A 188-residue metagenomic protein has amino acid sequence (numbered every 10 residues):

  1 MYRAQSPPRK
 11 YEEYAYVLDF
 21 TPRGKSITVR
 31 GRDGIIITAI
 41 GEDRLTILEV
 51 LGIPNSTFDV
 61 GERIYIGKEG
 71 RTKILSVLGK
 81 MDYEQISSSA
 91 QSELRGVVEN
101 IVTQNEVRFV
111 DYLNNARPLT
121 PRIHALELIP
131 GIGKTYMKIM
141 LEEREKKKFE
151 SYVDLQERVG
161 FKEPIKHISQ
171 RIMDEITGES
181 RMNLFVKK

Functional and structural regions predicted by a protein language model:
M1-T103: Structure-specific DNA junction-binding interface
N100-L128, E142-K188: C-terminal extensions
G133-K134: Small-residue hinge/turn detector
M137-M140: Conserved hydrophobic/aromatic packing and binding residues within compact polymer-binding modules
